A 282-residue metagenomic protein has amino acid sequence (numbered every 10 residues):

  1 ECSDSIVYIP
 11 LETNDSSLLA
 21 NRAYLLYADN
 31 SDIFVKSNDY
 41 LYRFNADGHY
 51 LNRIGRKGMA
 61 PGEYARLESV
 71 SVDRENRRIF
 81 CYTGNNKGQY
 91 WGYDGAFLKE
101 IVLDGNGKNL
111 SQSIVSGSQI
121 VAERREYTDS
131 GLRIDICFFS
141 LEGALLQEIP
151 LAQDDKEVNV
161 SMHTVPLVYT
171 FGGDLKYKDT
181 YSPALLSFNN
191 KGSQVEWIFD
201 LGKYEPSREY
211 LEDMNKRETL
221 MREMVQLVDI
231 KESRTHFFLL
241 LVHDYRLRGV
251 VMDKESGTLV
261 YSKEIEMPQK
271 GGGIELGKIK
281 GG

Functional and structural regions predicted by a protein language model:
E1-G282: Eukaryotic scaffold repeat domains enriched in small/polar residues
